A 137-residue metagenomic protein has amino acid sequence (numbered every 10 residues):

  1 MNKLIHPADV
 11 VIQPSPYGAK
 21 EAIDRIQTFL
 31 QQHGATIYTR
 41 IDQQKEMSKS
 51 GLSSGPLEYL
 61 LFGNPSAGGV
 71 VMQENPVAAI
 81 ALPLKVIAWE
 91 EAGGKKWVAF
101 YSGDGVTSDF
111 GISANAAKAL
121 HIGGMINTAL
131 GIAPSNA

Functional and structural regions predicted by a protein language model:
M1-G34: Terminal, regulation- and interaction-focused segments at domain boundaries
Q31, S48, S108: Short polybasic/polar patches that bind polyanions
Y38-I87: Compact, glycine-rich, soluble single-domain proteins
A81-G94, L130-A137: Short secondary-structure transition/capping segments
K85-I112: Beta-strand/loop substructures that line and gate deep hydrophobic ligand-binding cavities in soluble
D109-A137: Well-ordered alpha/beta subsegment
